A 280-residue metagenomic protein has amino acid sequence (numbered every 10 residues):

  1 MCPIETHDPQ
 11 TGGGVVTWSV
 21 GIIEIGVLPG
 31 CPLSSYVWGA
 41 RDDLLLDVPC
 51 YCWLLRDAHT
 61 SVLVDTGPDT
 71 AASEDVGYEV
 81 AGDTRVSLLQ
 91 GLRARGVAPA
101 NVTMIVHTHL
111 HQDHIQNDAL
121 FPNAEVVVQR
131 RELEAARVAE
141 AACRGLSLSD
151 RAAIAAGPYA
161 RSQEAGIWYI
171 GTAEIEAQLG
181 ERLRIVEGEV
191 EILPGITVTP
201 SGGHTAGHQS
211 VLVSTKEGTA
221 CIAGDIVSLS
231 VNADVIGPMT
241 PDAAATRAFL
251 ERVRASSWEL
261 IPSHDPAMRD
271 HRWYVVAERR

Functional and structural regions predicted by a protein language model:
E5-V15: Short, Lys/Arg-enriched N-terminal segments with co-localized hydrophobic residues within the first ~10-30 amino acids
W18, V27-A94, S210-D225: Conserved beta-strand hairpin/beta-sheet module of binuclear metal-dependent hydrolase folds, prominently
I22, C52-R56, I185-S214: Core dinuclear metal-dependent hydrolase active-site scaffold
L63-T66, T103-H109, Q129, P200-G203 (+3 more regions): Active-site neighborhood of phospho(di)ester-bond hydrolases with catalytic His/Asp-centered motifs
A81-V128: Active-site metal-binding motif and surrounding structural segment of the metallo-beta-lactamase
G82-Q90, H208-R280: Cap/insert and terminal regions of metallo-dependent hydrolase folds
D83-V97, N101, R131-P200, P241-W258 (+1 more regions): Metallo-beta-lactamase
